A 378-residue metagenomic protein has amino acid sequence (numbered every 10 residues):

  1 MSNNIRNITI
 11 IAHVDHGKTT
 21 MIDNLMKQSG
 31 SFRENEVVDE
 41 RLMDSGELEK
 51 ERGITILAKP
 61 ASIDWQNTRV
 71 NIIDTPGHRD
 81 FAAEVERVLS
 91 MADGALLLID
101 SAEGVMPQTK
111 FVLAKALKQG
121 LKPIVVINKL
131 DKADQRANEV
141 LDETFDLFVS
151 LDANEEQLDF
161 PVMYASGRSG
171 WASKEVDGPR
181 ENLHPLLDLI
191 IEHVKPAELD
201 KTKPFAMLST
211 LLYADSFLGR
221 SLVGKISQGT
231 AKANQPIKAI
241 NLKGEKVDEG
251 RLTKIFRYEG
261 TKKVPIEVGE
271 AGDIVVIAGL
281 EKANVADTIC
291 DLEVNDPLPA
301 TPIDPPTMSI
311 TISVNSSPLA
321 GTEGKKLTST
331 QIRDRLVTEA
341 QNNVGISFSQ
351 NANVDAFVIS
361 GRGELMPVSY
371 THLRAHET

Functional and structural regions predicted by a protein language model:
M1-I99, E103, E143, L212: P-loop NTPase switch module centered on the Walker A-proximal segment
S31-V37, M43-L57, F148-D159, I191-F205 (+4 more regions): Active-site phosphate-binding and catalytic loops of NTP-dependent enzymes
S101-N154: Conserved C-terminal guanine-recognition region of P-loop GTPase G domains, centered on the G4
K118, Y164, L298-N315, S349-N351: Flexible hinge/switch segments at interdomain interfaces of large molecular machines
V125-V126, P306-T322, A352-S360: Short, hydrophobic beta-strand segments
D134-L189: Canonical P-loop GTPase G-domain recognition
A206-M308, A320-T322: Conserved nucleotide-binding/hydrolysis modules and their immediate coupling elements across P-loop/ASCE NTPase motors
T371-T378: Conserved small/polar residues in nucleotide/adenosyl-binding loops
